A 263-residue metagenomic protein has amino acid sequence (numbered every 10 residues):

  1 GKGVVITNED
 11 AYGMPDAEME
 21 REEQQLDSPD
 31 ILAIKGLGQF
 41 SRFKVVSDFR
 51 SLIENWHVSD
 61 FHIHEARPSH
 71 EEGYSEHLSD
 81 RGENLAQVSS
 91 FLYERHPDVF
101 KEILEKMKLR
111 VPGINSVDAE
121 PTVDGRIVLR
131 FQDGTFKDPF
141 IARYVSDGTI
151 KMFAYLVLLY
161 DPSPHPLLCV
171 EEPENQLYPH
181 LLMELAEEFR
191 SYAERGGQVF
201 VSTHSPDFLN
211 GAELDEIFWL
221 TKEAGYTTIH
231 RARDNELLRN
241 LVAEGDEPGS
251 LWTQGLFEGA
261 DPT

Functional and structural regions predicted by a protein language model:
G1-E105: Electropositive, glycine-dotted interaction segments that contact anionic polymers or phosphate-rich ligands
F49-W56, L156, Y160, M183 (+1 more regions): Short, Φ-rich (hydrophobic/aromatic) sequence segments
D60, F131-D133, R231: Flexible glycine-/small-residue-rich
V88, K137-I141, T227: Short small-residue beta-strand/loop micro-motif enriched in glycine and branched aliphatics
E105-Y160, L167-H180, N240: Conserved ABC ATPase signature
H165-L167, Q198: Residue-level preference for the first positions of well-ordered beta-strands
E184-T263: C-terminal lobe/lid and adjacent interdomain/linker elements of RecA-like ASCE P-loop ATPase modules
